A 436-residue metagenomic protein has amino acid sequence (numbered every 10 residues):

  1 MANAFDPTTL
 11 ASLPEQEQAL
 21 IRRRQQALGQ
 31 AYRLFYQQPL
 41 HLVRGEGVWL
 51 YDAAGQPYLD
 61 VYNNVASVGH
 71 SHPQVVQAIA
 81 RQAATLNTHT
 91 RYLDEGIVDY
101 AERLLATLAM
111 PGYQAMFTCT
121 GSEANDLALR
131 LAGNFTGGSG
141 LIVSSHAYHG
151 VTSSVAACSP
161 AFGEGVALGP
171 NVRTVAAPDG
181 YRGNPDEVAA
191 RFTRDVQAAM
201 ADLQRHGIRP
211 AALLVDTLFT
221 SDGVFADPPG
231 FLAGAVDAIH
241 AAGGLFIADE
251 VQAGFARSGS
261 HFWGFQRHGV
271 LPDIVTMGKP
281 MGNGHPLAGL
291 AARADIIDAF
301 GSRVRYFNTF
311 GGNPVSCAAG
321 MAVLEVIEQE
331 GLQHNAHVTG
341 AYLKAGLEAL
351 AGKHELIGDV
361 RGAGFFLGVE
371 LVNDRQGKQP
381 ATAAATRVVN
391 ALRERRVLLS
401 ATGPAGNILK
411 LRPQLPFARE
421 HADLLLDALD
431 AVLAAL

Functional and structural regions predicted by a protein language model:
A2-L436: Conserved N-terminal phosphate-binding loop of PLP-dependent enzymes in the Aspartate aminotransferase
